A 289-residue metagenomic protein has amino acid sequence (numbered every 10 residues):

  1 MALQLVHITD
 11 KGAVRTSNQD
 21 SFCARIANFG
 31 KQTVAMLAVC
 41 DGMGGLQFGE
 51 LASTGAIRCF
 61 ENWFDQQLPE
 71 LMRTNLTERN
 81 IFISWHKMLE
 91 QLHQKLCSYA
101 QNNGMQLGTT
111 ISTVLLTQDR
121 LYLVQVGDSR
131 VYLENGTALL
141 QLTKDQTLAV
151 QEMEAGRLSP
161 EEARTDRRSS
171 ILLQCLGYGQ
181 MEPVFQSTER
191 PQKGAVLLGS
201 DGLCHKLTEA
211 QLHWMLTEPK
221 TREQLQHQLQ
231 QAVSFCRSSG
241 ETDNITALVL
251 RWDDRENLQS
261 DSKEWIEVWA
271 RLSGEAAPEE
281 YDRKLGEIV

Functional and structural regions predicted by a protein language model:
M1-V289: PP2C/PPM-type serine/threonine phosphatase catalytic domain
